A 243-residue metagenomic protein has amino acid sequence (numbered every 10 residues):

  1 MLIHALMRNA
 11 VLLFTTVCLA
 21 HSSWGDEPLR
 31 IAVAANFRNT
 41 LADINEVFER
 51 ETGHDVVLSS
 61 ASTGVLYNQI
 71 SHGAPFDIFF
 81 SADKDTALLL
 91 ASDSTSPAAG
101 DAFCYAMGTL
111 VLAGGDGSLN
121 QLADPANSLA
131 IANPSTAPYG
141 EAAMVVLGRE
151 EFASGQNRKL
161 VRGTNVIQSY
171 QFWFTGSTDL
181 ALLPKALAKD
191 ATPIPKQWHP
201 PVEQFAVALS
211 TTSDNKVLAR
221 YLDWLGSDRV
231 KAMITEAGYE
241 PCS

Functional and structural regions predicted by a protein language model:
M1-V11: Bacterial N-terminal signal peptides that target proteins for export
N9-A20: Bacterial N-terminal signal peptides
W24-E51, S59-S60, G64, N68-H72 (+2 more regions): Exported/periplasmic ABC-transporter solute-binding proteins
V56: Short beta-strand elements in bilobed, periplasmic/extracellular small-molecule ligand-binding domains
A74-F76: Short acidic/histidine-rich motifs immediately flanking catalytic phosphotransfer sites in two-component signaling
